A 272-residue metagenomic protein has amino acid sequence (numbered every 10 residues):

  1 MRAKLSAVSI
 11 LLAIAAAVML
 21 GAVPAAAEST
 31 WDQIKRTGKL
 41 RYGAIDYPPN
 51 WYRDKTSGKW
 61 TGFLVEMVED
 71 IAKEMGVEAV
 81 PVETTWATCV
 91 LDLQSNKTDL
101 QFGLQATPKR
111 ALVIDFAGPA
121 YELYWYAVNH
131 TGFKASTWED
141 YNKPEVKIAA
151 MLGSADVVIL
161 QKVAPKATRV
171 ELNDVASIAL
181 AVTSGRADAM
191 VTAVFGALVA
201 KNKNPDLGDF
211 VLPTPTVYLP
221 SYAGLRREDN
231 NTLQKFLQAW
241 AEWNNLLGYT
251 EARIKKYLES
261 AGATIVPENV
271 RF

Functional and structural regions predicted by a protein language model:
A27-L104, L112, Y257: Extracytoplasmic small-molecule ligand-binding "clamshell" domains of the periplasmic binding protein/Venus flytrap
E28-S29, A155-L172, D209-V211, A241-F272: Ligand-binding clefts/hinges and TM-proximal coupling segments of bilobed small-molecule sensing domains
D46, E122-N129, L198-A241, S260-F272: Periplasmic-binding protein-like
W51-S57, V68-E78, W138-N142, D156-D174 (+2 more regions): Ligand-binding cleft/hinge of the Venus flytrap
G62-E74, F133, E139, S154 (+1 more regions): Extended ligand-binding regions for polar small-molecule ligands
V65, V80-L91, V170-L180, S184 (+1 more regions): Short helix-initiation/N-cap motifs at beta->coil->alpha
T88, L104-V113, I159-K162, D188-V217: A ligand-binding cleft/hinge motif common to bilobed small-molecule-binding domains
N129-K147: Flexible hinge/capping segments at coil-to-helix
